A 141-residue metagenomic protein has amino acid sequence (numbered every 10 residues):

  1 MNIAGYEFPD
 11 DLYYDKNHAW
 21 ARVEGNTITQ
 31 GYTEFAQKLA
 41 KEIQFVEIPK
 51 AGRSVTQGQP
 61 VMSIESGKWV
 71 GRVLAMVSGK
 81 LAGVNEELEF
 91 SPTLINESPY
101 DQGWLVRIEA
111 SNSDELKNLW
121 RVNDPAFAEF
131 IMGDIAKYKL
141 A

Functional and structural regions predicted by a protein language model:
M1-Q57, Q102-S113, W120-D124, A128-A141: Acidic, low-complexity mobile loops and tails
V23-N26, G83-F90: Short, conserved beta-turn/loop elements at beta-strand boundaries and strand-helix junctions
E47, S54, E65, G71-A75: Small beta-strand-rich domains/subdomains or short beta-sheet motifs embedded in larger alpha/beta proteins
K50-I64, K80-A82: Short, well-structured beta-strand-loop connectors
V70, D114-K117: Short beta-strands and strand-coil junctions in structured, solvent-facing domains, enriched
E89-E97: Short, solvent-exposed secondary-structure boundary/capping segments
